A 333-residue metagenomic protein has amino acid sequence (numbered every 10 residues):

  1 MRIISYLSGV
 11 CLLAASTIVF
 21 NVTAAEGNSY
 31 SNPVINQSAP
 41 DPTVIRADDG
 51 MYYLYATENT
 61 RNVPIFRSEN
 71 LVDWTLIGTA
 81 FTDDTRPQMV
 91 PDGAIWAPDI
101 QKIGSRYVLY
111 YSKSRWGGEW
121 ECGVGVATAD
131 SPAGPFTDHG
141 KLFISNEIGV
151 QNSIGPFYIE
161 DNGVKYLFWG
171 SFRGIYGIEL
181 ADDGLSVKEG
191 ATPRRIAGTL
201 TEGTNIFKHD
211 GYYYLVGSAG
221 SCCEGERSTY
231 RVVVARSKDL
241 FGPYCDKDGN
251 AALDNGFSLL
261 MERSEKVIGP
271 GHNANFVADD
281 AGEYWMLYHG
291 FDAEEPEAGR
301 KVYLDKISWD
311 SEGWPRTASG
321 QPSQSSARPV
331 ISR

Functional and structural regions predicted by a protein language model:
M1-S5: Positively charged n-region of N-terminal signal peptides that target proteins for export
S8-V19: Bacterial N-terminal signal peptides
V22-R333: Carbohydrate-active catalytic/glycan-binding domains of CAZyme proteins, especially the secreted or lumenal ectodomains
